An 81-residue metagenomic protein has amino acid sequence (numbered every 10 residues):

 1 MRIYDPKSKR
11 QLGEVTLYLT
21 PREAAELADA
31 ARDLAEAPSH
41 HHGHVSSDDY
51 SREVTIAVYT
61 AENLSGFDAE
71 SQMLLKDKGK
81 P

Functional and structural regions predicted by a protein language model:
M1-P81: Positively charged, low-complexity terminal tracts and the immediately adjacent first secondary-structure elements
